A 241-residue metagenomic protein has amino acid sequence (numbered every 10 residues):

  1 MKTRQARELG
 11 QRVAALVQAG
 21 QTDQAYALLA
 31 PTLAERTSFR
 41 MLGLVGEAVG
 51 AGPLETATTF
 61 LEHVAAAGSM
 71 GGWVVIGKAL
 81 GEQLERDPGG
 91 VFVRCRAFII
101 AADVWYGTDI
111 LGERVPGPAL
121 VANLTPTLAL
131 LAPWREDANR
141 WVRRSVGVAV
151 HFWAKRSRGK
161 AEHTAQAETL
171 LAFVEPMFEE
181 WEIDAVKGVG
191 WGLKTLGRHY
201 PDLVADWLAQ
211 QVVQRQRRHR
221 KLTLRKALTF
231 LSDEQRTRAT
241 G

Functional and structural regions predicted by a protein language model:
M1-G241: Alpha-helical scaffold domains
